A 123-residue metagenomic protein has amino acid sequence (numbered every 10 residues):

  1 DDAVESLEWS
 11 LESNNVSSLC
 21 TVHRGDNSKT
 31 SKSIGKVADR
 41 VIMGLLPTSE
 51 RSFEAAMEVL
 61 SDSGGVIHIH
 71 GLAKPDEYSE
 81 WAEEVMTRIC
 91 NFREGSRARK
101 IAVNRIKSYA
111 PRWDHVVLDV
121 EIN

Functional and structural regions predicted by a protein language model:
D1-N123: Rossmann-like S-adenosyl-L-methionine
